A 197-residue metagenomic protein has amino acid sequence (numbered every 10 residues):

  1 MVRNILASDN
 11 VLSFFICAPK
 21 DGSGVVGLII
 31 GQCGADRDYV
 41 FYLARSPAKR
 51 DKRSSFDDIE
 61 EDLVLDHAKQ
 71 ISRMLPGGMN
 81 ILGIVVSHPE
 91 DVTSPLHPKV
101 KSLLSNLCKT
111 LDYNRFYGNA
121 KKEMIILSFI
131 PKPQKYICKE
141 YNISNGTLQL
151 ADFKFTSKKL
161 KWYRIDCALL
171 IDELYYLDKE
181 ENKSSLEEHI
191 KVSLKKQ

Functional and structural regions predicted by a protein language model:
M1-L82, S87-Q197: N-terminal beta-strand/alpha-helix entry module and adjacent surface of metal-dependent catalytic domains
